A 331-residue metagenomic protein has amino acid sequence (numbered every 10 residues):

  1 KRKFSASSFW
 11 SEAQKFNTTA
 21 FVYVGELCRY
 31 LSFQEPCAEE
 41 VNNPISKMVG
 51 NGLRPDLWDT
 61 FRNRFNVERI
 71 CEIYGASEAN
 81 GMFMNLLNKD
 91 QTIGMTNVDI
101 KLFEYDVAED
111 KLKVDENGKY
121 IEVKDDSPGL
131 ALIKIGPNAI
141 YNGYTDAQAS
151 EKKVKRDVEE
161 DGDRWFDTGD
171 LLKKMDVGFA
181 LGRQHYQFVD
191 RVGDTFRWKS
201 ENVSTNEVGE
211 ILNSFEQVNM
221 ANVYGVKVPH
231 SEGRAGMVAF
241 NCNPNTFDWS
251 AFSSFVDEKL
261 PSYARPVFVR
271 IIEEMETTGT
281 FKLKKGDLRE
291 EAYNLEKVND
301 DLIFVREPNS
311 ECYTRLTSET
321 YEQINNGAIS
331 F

Functional and structural regions predicted by a protein language model:
K1-E12, V203-V208: ATP-dependent adenylate-forming carboxylate-activation enzymes
K1-S5, L27-L31, W58-F61, I73 (+2 more regions): Ligand-binding pocket scaffold of soluble enzyme catalytic domains
W10-V24, S32-V107, I140-Y141, Q148: Gly/Ser/Thr-rich phosphate-binding loop
A13, N17, D170, K285: Active-site-proximal glycine-rich helix-loop-beta segment
G50, E72, V223, F268-I271: Hydrophobic/anchoring residues in structured secondary elements
T96, L102, D106-G129, A139-D157 (+6 more regions): AMP-binding adenylation
G169, V189: Active-site flanking residues adjacent to catalytic metal/cofactor-binding acidic residues
D170-G178, V223: A structural signal for short hydrophobic beta-strand segments in well-ordered beta-sheet cores
